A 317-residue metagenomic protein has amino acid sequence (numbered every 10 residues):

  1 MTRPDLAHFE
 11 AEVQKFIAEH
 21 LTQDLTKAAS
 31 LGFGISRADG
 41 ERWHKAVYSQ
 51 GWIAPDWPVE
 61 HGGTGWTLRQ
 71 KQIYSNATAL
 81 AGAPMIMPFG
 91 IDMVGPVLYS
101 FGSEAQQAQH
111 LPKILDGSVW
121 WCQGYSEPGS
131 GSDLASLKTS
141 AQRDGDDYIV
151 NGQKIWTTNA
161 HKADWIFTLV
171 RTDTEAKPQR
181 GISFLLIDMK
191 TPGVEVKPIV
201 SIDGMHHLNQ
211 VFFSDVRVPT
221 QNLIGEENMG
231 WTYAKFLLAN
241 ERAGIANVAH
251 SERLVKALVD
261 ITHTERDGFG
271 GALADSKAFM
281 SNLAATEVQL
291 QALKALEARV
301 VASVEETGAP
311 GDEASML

Functional and structural regions predicted by a protein language model:
M1-P88, Y99, A105-D116, V259 (+1 more regions): Amphipathic, small/basic residue-rich leader segments at the start of a protein or domain
P4, V194-K294: Glycine-rich beta->alpha junctions and the first turn(s) of the following alpha-helix
L25-G34, D267-A274, Q291-L317: C-terminal helix-coil-helix/basic helical segment that borders enzyme active sites and/or dimer interfaces and provides
G51, P55, Y74-A79, L169-V170 (+2 more regions): Short Ser/Thr-interspersed hydrophobic loop/turn segments at strand-loop and sheet-helix junctions that line or gate
G117-Y125, L169: A short, Trp-centered hydrophobic/proline-enriched beta-strand micro-motif
S130-D133, Y148: Hydrophobic, small-residue-rich alpha-helical packing segments that form membrane-like cores
T139-Q142: A structural signal for short hydrophobic beta-strand segments in well-ordered beta-sheet cores
D146-D147, N151-K197: A short core secondary-structure module
